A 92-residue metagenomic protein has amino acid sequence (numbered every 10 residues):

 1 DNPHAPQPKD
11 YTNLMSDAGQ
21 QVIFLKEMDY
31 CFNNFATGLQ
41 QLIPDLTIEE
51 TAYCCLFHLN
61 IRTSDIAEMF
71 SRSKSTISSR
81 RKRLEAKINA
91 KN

Functional and structural regions predicted by a protein language model:
D1-A18: N-terminal regulatory/sensing modules of transcriptional regulators
A18-N92: Cytosolic nucleotide-binding catalytic cores of signal-transduction proteins
